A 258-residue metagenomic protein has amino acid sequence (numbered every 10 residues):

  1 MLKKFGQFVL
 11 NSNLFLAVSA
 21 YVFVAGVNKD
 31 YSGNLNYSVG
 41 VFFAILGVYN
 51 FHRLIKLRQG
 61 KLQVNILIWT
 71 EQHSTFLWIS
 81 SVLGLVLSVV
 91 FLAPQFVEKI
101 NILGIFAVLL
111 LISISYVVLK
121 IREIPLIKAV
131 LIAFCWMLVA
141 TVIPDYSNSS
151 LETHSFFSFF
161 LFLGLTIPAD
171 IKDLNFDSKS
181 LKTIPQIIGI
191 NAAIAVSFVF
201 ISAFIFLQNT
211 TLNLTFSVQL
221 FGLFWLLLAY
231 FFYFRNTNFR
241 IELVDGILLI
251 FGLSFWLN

Functional and structural regions predicted by a protein language model:
M1-F15, H73-W78: N-terminal membrane topogenic signal
K3, F51-L62, S113-K128, D170-S178 (+1 more regions): C-terminal ends of transmembrane helices
V18-F23, I68-V82, A129-D145, I187-I194 (+1 more regions): Small-residue-rich segments of transmembrane alpha-helices in multi-pass membrane proteins, especially helix faces
V22-V41, V89-L103, A140-F156, I205-F216 (+1 more regions): Helix-coil boundary and interhelical linker segments in multi-pass alpha-helical membrane proteins
I45-I79, L163-I201: Solvent-exposed interhelical
I66-T70, V218-N258: Extended hydrophobic alpha-helices typical of membrane-associated regions
W69-S147, Y230-F231: Intramembrane alpha-helical segments
A129-N175: Functional transmembrane core segments of multi-pass inner-membrane proteins
